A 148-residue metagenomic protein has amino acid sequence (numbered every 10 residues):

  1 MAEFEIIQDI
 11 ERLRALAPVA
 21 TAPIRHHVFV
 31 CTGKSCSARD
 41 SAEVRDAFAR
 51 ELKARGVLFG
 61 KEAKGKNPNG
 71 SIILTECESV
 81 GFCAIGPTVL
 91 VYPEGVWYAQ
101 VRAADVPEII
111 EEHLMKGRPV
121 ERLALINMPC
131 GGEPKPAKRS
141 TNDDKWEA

Functional and structural regions predicted by a protein language model:
M1-A148: Signature of N-terminal electron-transfer/Fe-S-associated modules in redox systems
